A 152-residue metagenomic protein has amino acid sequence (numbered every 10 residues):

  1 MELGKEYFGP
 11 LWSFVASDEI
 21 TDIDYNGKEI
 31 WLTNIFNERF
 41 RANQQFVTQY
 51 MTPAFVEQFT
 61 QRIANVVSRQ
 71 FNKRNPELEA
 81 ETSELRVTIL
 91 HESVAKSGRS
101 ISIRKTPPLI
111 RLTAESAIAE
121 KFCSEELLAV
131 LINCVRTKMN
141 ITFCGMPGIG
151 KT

Functional and structural regions predicted by a protein language model:
M1-T21, V67-N75: Phosphate-interacting basic helix/loop segments used at nucleotide- and nucleic-acid interfaces
D22, K28-W31: GHKL/Histidine-kinase-like ATPase module
T33-T137: P-loop NTP-binding catalytic core
N140: Walker A (P-loop) ATP-phosphate-binding motif of ABC ATPase nucleotide-binding domains
F143-G145: Hydrophobic anchor at the beta1->P-loop junction of P-loop NTPases
G150: Conserved glycine(s) of the Walker
